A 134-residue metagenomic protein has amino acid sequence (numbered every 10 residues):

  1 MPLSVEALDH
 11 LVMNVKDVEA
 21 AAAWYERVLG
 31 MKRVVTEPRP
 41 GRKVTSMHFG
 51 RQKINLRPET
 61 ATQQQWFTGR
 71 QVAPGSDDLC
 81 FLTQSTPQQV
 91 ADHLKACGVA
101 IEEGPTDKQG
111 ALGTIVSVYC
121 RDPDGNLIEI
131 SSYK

Functional and structural regions predicted by a protein language model:
M1-D9, K32-L82, A91-R121, Y133-K134: Vicinal oxygen chelate
N14, A20-A21, G30-P38: N-terminal first-folded block
V15, F81-S85: Short beta-strand-to-loop capping motifs
D17, D122: Acidic di-acidic motifs
A20, T86-A91: Short, conserved charged micro-motifs
A21-E26, L94, G125: Conserved active-site tyrosine of GNAT-family acetyltransferases
L127-I130: Short glycine-/small-residue motifs
